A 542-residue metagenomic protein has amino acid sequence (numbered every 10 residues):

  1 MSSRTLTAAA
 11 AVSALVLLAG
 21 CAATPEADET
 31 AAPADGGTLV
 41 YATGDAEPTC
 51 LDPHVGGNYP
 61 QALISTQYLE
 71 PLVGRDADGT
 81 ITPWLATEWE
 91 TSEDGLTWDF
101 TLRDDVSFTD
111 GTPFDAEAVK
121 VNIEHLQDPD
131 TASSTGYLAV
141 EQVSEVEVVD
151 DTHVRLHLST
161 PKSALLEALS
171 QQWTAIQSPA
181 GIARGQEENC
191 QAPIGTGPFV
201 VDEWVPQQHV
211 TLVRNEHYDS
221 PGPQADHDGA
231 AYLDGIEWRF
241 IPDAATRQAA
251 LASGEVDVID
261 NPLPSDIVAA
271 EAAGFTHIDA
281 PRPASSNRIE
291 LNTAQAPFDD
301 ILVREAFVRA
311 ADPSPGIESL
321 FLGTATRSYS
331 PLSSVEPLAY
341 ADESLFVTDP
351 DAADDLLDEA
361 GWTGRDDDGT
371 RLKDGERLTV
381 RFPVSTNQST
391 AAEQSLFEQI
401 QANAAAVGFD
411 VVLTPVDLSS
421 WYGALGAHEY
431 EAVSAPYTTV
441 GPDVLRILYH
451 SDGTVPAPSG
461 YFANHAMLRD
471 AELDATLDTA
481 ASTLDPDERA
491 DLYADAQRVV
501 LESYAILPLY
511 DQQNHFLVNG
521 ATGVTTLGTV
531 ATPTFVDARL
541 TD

Functional and structural regions predicted by a protein language model:
A42-E93, E124, I194: N-terminal lobe/hinge region of extracytoplasmic solute-binding protein
G44-L63, L85-T87, T112, L165-T174 (+2 more regions): A structural "hinge/loop" feature
T87-A132, V149, R155, P297-D299: Aromatic- and charge-enriched surface segment that lines or borders ligand/interaction sites
T101, G136-I182, E187, P198-V205: Surface-exposed binding/hinge segments that line and control ligand-binding clefts or catalytic entry sites
S170-A231, G235-E237, P350-D351, D355: Gly/Pro-rich hinge or "lid" segments in bacterial periplasmic/extracellular proteins
V205-V210, A311-A341, A392-Q401, W421-D542: Detector for C-terminal structural segments
S220-A269, D410-V412, D417: Ligand-site clamp/hinge motif
D299-A402, D542: Append "and occasionally in soluble cytosolic enzymes with long acidic Gly/Pro-rich linkers
